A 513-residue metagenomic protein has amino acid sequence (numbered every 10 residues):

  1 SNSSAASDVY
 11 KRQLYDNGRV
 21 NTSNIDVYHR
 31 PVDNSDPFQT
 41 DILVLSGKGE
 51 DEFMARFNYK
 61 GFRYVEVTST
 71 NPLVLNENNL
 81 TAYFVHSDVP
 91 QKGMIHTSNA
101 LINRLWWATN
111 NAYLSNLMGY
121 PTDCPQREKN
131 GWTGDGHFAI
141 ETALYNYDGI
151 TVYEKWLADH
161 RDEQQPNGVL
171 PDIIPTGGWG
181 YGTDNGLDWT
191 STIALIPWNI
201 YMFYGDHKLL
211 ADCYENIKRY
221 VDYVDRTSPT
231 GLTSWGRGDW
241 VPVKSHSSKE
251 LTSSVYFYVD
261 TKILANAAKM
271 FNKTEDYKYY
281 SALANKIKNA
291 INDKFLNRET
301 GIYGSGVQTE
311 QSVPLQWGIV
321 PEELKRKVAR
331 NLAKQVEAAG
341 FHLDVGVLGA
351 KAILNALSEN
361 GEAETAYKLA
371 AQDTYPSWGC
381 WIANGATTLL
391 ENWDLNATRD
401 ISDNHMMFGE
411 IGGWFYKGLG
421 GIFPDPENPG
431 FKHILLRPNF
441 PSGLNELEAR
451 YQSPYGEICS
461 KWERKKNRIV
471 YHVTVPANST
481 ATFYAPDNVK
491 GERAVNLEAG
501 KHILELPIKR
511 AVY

Functional and structural regions predicted by a protein language model:
S1-R127, G134-D135, T151-E154, P171-G178 (+1 more regions): Extracellular/oxidizing-compartment recognition motifs
S4, K60-F62, P72, K262 (+2 more regions): A generic structural motif
L14-D33, I150-H246, T374-L395: Helix-terminus loop motifs that line ligand-binding clefts
M94-H96, N110-A112, P125-I140, L144-Y147 (+5 more regions): Catalytic cores of carbohydrate-active enzymes
T133, L187-T190, H207, L251 (+2 more regions): Alpha-solenoid helical-repeat scaffolds
D184, G304-S305, D403-M406: Short Gly/Pro-enriched turn/cap motifs at secondary-structure boundaries
E364-Y513: Non-catalytic C-terminal accessory modules of carbohydrate-active enzymes
